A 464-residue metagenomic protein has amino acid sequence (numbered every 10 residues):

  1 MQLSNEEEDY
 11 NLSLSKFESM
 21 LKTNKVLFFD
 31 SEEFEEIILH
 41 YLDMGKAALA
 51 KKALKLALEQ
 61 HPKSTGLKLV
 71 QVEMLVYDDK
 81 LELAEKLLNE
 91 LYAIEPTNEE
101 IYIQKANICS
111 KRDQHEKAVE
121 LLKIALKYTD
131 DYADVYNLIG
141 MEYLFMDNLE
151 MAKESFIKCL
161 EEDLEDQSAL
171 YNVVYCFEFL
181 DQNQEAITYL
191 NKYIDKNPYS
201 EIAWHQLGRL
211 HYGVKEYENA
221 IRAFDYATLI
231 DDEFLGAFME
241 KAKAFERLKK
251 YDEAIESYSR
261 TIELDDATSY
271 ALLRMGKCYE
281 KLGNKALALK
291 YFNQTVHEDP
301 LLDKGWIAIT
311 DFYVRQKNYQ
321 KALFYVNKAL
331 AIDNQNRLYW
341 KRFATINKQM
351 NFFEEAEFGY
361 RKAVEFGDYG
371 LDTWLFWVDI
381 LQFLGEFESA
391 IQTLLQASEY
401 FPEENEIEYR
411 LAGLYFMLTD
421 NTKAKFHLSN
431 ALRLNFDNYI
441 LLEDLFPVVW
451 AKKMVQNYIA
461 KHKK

Functional and structural regions predicted by a protein language model:
D43, Y77, K111-R112, F145 (+10 more regions): Register position in tetratricopeptide repeats
A57, E90-L91, I124-A125, K158-C159 (+8 more regions): Canonical positions in the second alpha-helix
Q60, A93-E95, Y128-T129, E162-D163 (+8 more regions): Structural marker of alpha-solenoid helical repeat scaffolds
E365, G413-I440, K463: TPR/TPR-like (Sel1-like) alpha-helical repeat modules
